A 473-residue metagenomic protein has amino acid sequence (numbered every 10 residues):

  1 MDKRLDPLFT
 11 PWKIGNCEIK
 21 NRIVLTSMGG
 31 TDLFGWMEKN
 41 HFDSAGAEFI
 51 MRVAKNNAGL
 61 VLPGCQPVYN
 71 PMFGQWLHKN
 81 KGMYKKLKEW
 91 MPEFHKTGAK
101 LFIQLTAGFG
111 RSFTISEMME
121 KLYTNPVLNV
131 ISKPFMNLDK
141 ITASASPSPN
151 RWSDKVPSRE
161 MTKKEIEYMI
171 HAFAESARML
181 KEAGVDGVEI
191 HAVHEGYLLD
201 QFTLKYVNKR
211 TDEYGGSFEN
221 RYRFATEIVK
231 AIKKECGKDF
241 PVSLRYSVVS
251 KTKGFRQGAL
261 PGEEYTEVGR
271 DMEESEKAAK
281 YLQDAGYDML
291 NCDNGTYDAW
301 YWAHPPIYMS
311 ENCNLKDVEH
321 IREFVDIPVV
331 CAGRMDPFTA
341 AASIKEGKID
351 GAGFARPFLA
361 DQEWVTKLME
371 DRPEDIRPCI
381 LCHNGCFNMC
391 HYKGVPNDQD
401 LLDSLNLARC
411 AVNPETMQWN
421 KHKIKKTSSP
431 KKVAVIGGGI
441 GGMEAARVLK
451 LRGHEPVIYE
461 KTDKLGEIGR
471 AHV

Functional and structural regions predicted by a protein language model:
M1-I436, I440-L451, E455-P456, K461-K464: Flavin-dependent oxidoreductase catalytic cores
I468: Aromatic-lined ligand-binding clefts that engage carbohydrates, nucleic acids, or primary amines
A471-V473: Conserved small/polar residues in nucleotide/adenosyl-binding loops
